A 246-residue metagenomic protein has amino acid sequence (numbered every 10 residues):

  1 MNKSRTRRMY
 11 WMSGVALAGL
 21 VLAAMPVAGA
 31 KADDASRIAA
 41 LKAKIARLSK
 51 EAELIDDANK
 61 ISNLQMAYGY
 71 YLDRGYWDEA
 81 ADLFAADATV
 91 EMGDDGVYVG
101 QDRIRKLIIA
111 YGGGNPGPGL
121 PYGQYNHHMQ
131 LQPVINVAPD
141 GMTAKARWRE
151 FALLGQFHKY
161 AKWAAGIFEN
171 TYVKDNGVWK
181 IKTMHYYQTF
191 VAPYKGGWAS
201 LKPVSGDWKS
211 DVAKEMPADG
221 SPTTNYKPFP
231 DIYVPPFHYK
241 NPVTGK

Functional and structural regions predicted by a protein language model:
M1-M9: N-terminal secretory signal peptides that target proteins for export/translocation
S13-A24: Bacterial N-terminal signal peptides
M25-A32: Sec/Tat signal peptide C-region and signal peptidase I cleavage site
A32-Y70, R74, D82: Short, low-complexity N-terminal intrinsically disordered segments enriched in polar/charged residues
W77-E150: A solvent-exposed, acidic/Ser-Thr-rich amphipathic alpha-helical stretch
H128-Q130, K162-F168: Short, surface-exposed coil-to-beta transition loops
T143-K145, A165-W198: Short beta-strand edge/turn micro-motifs at domain boundaries
W198-K246: A hydrophobic membrane-anchoring alpha-helix module
